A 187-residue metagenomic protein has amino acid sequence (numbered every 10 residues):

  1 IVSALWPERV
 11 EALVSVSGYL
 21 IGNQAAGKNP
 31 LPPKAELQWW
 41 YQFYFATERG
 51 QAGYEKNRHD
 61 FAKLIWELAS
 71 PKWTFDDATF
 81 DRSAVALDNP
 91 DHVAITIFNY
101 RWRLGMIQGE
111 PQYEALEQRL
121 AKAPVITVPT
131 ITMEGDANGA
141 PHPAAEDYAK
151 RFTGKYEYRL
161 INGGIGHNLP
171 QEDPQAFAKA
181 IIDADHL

Functional and structural regions predicted by a protein language model:
V2-I161, L187: Flexible "cap/lid" subdomain of the alpha/beta-hydrolase fold that forms the substrate-access gate
I165-D173, A178: Catalytic histidine-centered segment of alpha/beta-hydrolase-like enzymes
A180-L187: C-terminal alpha-helix
